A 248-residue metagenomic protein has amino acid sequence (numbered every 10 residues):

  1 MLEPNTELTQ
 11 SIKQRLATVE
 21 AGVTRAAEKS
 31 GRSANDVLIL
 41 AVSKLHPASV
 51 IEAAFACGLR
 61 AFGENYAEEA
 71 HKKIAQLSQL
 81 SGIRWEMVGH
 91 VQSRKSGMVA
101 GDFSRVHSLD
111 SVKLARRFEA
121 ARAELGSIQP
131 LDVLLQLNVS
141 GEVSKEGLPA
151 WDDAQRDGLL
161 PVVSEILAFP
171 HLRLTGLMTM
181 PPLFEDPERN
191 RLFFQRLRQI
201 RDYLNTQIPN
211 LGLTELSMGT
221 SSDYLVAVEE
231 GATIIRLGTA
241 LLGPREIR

Functional and structural regions predicted by a protein language model:
M1-Q199, Y203-S222, V228-E230, L242-P244: Conserved alpha/beta-domain cores
A232-R248: Gly/Pro- and small hydrophobic-enriched strand-loop and loop-to-helix capping segments that sit at the rims
